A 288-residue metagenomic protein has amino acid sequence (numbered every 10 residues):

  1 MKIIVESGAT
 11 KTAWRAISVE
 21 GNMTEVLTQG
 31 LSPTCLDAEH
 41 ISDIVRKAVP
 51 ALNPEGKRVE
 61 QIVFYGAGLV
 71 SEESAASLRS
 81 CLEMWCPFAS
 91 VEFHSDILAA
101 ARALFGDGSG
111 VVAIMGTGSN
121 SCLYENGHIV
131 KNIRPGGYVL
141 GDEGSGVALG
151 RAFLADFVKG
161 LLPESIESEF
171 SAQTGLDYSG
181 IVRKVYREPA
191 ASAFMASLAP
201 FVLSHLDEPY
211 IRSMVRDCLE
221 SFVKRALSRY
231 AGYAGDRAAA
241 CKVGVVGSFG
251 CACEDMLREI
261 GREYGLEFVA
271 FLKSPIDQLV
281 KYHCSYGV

Functional and structural regions predicted by a protein language model:
M1-P54, V59, L104-V111, L154-V288: ATP-binding/phosphotransfer module of carbohydrate and carboxylate kinases, centering on a glycine-rich
V5, S90-S95, A113-M115, K131: General beta-strand structural signal in soluble alpha/beta enzymes
A16-I17, C122-N126: Short beta-strand-to-turn element immediately C-terminal to the catalytic PLP-Schiff-base lysine in fold type I
L36-R46, E60-V111: Glycine-rich phosphate-binding loop and adjoining helix at the ATP-binding site of ATP-dependent phosphoryl-transfer
V63-L69, M115-G118, C241-G250: Glycine-rich beta-strand-to-loop/alpha-helix junction loops that act as flexible
L82-C86, G127-G137, I260-E267: Glycine/charged-rich beta-loop-alpha catalytic/anionic-binding loops adjacent to active sites
G108-I114, G118-C122: A generic, well-ordered mixed alpha/beta core segment in the N-terminal half of proteins
H128-T174: Glycine-rich phosphate-binding loop plus the immediately following alpha-helix
